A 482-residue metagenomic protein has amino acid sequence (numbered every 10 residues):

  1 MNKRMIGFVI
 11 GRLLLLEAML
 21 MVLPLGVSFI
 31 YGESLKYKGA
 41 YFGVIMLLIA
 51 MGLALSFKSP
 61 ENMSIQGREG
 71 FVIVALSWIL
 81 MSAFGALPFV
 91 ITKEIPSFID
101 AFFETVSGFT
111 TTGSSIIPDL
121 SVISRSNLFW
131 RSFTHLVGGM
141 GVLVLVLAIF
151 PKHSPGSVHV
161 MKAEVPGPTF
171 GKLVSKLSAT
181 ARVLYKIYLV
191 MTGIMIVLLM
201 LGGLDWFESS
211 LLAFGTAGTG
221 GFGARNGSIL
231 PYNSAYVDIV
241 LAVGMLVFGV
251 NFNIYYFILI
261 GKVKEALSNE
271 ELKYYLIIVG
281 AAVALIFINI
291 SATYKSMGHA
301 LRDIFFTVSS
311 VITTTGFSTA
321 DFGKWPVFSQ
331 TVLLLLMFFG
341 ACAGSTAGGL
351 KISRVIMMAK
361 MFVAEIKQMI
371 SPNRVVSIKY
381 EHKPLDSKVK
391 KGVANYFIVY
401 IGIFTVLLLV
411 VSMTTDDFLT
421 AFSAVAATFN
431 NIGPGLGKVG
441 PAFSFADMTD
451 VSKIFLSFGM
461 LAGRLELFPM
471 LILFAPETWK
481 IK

Functional and structural regions predicted by a protein language model:
M1-K482: Membrane-proximal intracellular helices of multi-pass ion channels
